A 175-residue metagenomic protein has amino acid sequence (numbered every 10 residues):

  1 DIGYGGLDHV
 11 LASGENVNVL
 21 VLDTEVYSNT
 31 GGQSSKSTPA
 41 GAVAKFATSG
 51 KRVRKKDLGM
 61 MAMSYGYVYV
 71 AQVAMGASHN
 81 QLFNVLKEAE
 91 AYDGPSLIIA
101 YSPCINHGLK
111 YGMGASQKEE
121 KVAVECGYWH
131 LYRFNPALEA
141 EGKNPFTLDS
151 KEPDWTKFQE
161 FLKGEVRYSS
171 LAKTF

Functional and structural regions predicted by a protein language model:
D1-N29, Q33, G76-D93: Thiamine diphosphate
G6-V10, G14, Q33-G41, Y111-K121: Short secondary-structure boundary/capping segments
E15-L20, V43-A47, P95-L97, V122-C126: Glycine-rich loops and low-complexity Gly/Arg-rich segments that provide flexible linkers or classic glycine-based
V19-L22, A71-V73, I99-A100: General beta-strand structural signal in soluble alpha/beta enzymes
S35-Y92, K163-Y168: Conserved thiamine diphosphate
G76, L82-K173: Glycine/aspartate-rich loop-and-adjacent alpha/beta segment that forms the canonical ThDP
